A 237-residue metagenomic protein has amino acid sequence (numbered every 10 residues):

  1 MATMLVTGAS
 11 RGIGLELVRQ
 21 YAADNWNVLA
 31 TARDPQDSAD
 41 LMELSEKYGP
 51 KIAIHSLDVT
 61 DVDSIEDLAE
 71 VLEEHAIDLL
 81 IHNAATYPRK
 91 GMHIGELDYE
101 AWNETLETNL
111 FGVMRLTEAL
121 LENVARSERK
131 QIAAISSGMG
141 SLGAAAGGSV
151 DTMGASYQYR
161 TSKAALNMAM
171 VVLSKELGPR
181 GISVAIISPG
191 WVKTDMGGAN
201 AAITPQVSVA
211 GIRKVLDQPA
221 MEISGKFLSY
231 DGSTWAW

Functional and structural regions predicted by a protein language model:
V6-T7, H82-N83, Q131-S137, S183-S188: Structural signature of the Rossmann-like NAD(P)-dependent dehydrogenase/reductase core
S10-Q20: N-terminal Rossmann NAD(P)H-binding glycine-rich loop of SDR-like oxidoreductase domains
A22-A39: Conserved glycine-rich Rossmann-like NAD(P)H-binding loop of the short-chain dehydrogenase/reductase
S45-D63: Rossmann-fold cofactor-recognition segment
T60-A76: Conserved Rossmann-fold cofactor-binding substructure of NAD(P)-dependent oxidoreductases
T86-L106, A125-G178: Catalytic loop of short-chain dehydrogenase/reductase
A164, P179, I186-P189, G198-W237: C-terminal helical subdomain
